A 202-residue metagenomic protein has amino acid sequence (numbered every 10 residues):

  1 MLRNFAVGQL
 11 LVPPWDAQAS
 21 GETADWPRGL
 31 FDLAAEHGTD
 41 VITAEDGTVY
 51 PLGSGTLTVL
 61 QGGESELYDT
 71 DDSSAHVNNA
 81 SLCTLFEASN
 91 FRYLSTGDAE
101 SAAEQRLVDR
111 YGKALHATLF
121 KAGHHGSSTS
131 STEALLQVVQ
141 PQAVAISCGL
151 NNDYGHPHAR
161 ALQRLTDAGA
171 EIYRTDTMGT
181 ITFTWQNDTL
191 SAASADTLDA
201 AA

Functional and structural regions predicted by a protein language model:
M1-A202: Non-globular, low-confidence helical/coil segments that flank catalytic cores
